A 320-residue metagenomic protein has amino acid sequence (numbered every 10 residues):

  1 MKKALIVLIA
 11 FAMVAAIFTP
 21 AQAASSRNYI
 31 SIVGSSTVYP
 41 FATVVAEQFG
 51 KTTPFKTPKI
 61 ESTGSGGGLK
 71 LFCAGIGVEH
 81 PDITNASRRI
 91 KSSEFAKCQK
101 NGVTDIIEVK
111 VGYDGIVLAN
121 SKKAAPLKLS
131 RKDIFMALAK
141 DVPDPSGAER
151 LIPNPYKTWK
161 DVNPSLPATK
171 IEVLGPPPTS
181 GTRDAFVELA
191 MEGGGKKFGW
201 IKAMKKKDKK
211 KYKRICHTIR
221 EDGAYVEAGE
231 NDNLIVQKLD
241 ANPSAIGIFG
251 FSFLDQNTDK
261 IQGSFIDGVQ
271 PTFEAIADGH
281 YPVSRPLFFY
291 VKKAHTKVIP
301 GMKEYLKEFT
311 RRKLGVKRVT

Functional and structural regions predicted by a protein language model:
M1-K2: N-terminal secretory signal peptides that target proteins for export/translocation
V7-A16: Bacterial N-terminal signal peptides
F18-P20: N-terminal signal peptide c-region/cleavage motif recognized by signal peptidases
A23-T320: Flexible loop/hinge segments at secondary-structure junctions
